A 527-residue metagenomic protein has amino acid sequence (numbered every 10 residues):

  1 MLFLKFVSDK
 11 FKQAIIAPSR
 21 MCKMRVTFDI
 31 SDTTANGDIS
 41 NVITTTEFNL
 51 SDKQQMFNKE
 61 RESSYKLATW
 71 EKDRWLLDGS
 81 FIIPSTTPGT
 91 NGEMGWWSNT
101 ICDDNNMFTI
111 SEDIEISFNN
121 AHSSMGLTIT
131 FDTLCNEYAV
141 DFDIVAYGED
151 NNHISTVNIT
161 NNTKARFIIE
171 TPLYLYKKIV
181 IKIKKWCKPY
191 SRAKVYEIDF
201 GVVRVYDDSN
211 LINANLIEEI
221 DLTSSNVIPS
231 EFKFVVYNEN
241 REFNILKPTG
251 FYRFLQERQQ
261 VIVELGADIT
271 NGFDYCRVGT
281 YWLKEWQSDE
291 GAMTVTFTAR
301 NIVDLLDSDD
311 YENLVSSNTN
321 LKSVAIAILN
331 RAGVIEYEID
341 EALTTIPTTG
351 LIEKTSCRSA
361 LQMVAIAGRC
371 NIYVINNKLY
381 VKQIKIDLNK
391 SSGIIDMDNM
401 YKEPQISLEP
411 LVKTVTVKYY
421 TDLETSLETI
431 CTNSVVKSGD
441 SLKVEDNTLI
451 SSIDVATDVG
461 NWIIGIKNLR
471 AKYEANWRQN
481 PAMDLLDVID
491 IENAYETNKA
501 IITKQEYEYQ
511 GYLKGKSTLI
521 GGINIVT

Functional and structural regions predicted by a protein language model:
M1-V315, L351, M363-R369, L469-K472 (+3 more regions): Assembly/oligomerization scaffold segments
M107-I110, N120-S123, I129-E149, E219-Q256 (+2 more regions): An acidic/polar, Gly/Ser/Thr-rich interaction patch typically located in mid-to-C-terminal regions of proteins
I262, K322-N330, Q362-A365, V488: Generic solvent-exposed, charged/amphipathic alpha-helical segments that serve as macromolecular interface scaffolds
I269, G333-V334, R369, A494: Residue-level recognition of short, structured coil/turn motifs that connect secondary structure elements
C276-V278, V334, E496-T497: Helix N-cap/coil-helix junction residues
G291, V295, L321-V324, V455: Alpha-helical structural motif
T296-R300, A332-I335, D458-N461: Short hydrophobic/aromatic-rich motifs at helix boundaries and adjacent loops
I302, S317-I339: Glycine-rich, acidic and aromatic/proline-enriched surface loops and short helix-turn segments that act as binding
